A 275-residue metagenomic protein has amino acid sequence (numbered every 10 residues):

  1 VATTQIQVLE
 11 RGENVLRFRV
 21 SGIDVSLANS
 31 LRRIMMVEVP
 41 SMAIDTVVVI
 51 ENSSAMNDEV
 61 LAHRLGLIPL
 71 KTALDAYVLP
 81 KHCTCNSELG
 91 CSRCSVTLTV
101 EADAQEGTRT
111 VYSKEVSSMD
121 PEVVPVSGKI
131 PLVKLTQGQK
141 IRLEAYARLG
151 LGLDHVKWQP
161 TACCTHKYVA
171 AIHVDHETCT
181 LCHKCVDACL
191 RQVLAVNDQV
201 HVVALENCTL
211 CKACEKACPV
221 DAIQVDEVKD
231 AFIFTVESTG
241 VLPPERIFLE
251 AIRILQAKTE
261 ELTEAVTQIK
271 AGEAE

Functional and structural regions predicted by a protein language model:
V1-E275: Protein-protein interaction/assembly regions in multi-subunit complexes
